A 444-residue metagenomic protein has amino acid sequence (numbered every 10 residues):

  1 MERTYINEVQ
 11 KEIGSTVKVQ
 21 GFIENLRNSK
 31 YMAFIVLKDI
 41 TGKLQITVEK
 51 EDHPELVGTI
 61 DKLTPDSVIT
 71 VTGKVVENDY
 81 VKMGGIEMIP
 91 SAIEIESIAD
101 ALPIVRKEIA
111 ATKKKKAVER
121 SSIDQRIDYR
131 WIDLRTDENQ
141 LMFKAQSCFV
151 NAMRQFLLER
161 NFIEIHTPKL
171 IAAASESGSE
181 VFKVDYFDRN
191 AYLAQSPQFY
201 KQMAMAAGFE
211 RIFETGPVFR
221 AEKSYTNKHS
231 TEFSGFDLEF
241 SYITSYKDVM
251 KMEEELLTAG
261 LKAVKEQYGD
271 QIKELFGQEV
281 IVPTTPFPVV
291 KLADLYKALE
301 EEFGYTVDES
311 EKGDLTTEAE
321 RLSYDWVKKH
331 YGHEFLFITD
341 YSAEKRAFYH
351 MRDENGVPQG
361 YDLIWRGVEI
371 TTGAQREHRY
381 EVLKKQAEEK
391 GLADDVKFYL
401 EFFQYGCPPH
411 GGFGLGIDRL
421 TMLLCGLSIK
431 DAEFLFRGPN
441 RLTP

Functional and structural regions predicted by a protein language model:
E2-I243, L435: Class II aminoacyl-tRNA synthetase-like tRNA-binding/catalytic domains
E49, H53, N78, S121 (+5 more regions): Serine/threonine-rich low-complexity intrinsically disordered regions
E108-A110, G269-Q271, R419: Juxtamembrane/interface motifs at transmembrane-helix termini
E180-K262, T285-P444: A translation/RNA-centric and nucleic-acid-associated enzymatic feature enriched in Class II aminoacyl-tRNA synthetases
A259-K273: Flexible helix-coil linker/hinge segments at domain or subdomain boundaries
Q271-T285: Short, highly charged C-terminal tails/helix-capping segments
